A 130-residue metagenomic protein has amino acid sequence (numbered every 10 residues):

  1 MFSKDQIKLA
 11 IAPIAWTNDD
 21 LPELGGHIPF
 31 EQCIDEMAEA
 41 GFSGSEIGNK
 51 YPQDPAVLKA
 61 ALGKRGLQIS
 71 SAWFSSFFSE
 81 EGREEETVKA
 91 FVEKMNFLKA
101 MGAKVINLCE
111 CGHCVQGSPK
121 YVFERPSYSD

Functional and structural regions predicted by a protein language model:
M1-V105, P126-S129: N-terminal pre-domain/capping segments
C109-C114: Short glycine-enriched loops at secondary-structure junctions
G117-S129: Active-site gating loops and adjacent loop-to-helix segments of metal-dependent hydrolytic enzymes
